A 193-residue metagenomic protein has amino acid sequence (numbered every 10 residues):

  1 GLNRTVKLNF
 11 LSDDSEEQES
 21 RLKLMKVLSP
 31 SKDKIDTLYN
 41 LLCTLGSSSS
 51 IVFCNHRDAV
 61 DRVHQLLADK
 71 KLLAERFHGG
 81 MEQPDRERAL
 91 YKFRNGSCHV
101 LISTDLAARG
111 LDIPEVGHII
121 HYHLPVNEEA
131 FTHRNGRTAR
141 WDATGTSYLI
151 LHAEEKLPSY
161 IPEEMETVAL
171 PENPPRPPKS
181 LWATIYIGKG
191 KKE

Functional and structural regions predicted by a protein language model:
G1-M81, L170: Interdomain coupling/hinge region of P-loop NTPase helicase/AAA+ cores
R4-V6, H118, R137: Well-ordered beta-strand positions
L8, H64, L90, S103-Y122 (+1 more regions): P-loop/Walker A NTP-binding module and the surrounding RecA-like catalytic core of P-loop NTPases
D14-E16, S31-K34, R57-V60, M81-Q83 (+4 more regions): Conserved nucleotide-binding/hydrolysis micro-motifs of P-loop NTPases
E17-R21, M81-A89, E128-H133, P178-L181: Short, charged, surface-exposed secondary-structure boundary motifs
S47, Q65, D69, N95 (+3 more regions): Arginine-glycine-biased low-complexity disordered regions
I51, H99-V100, H118: Short, Asp-centered acidic motifs that coordinate Mg2+ and/or phosphate in catalytic or ligand-binding sites
V60-A108: Conserved helicase ATPase core of P-loop NTP-dependent helicases/translocases
